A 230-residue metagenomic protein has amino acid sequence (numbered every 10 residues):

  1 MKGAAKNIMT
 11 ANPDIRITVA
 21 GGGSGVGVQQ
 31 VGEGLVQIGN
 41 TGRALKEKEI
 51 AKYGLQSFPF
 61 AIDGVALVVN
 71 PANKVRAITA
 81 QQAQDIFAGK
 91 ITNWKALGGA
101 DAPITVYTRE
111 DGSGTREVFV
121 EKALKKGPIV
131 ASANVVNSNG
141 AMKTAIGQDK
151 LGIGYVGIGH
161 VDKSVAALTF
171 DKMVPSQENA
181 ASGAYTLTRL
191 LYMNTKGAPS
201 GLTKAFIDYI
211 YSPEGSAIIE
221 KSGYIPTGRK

Functional and structural regions predicted by a protein language model:
M1-K230: Exported/periplasmic ABC-transporter solute-binding proteins
